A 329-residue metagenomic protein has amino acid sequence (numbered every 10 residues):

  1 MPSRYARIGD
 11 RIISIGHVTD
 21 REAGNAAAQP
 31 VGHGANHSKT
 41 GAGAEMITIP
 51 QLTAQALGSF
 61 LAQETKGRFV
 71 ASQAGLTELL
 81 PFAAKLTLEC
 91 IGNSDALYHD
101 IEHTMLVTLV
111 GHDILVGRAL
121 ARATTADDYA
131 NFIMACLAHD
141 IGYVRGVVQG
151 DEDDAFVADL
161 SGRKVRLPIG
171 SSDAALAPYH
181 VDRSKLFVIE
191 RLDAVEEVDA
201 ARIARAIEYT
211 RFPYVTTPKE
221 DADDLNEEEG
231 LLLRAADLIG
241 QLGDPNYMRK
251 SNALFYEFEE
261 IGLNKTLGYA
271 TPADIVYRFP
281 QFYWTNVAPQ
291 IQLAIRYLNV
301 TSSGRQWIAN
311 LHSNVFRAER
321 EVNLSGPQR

Functional and structural regions predicted by a protein language model:
Y5-D20, G24, P30-F82, L86-A96 (+1 more regions): Non-catalytic interface/linker regions that flank or bridge core catalytic/transmembrane domains
G34, S38-G67, D113-D128, A138 (+3 more regions): Divalent metal-dependent phosphate-bond-processing catalytic cores, especially two-metal-ion Mg2+/Mn2+ enzymes that act
F82-L109, R166-A174: Active-site flanking loop/helix segments enriched in acidic
A83-C90, F132-C136, I203-R211, L232-A236: Short alpha-helical scaffolding segments that buttress acidic/His motifs in well-ordered protein cores
N93-N131: Alpha-helical phosphate/pyrophosphate-handling elements in metalloenzyme active cores
V107-T108, A177-D193: An active-site-proximal "capping" alpha-helix that borders the catalytic cofactor pocket
A126-L137, P168-L176: Hydrophobic/aromatic-rich structural module bridging two neighboring secondary-structure elements via a short loop
V147-G170: Post-HEXXH active-site segment of zinc metalloproteases
